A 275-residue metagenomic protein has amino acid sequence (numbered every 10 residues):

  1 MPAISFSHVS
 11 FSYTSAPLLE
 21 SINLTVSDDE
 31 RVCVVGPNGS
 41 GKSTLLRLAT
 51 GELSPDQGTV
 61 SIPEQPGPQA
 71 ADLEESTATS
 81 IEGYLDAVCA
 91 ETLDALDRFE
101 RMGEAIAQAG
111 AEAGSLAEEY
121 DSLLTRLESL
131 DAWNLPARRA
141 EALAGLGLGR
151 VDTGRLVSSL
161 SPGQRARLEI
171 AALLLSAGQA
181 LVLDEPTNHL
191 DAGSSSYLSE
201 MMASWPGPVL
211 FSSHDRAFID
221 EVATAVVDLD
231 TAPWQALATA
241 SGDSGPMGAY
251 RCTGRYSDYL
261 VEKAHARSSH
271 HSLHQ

Functional and structural regions predicted by a protein language model:
M1-S272: ABC ATP-binding cassette signature C-motif
